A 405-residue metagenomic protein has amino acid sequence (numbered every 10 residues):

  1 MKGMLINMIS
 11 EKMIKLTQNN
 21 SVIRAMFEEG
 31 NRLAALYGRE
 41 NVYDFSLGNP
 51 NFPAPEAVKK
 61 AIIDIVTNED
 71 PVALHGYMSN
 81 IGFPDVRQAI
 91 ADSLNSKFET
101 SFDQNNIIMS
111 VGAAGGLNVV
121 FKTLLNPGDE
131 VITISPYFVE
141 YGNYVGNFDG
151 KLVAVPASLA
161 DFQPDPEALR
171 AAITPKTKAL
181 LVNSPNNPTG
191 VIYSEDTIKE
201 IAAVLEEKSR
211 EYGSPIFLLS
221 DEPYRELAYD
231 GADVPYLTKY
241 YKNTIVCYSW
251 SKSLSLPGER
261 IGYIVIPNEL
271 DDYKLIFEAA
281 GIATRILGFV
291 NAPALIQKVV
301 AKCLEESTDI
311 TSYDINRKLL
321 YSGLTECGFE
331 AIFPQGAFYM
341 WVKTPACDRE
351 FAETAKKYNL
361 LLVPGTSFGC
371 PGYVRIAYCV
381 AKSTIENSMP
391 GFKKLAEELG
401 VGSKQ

Functional and structural regions predicted by a protein language model:
K2, D92, S96, R170 (+3 more regions): PLP-dependent enzyme catalytic core of the Aspartate aminotransferase-like
M4, I9-K12, L16-G112, V119 (+4 more regions): N-terminal small-domain helix-loop-helix segment of the aminotransferase-like
V42-D44, C247, E330-Q335, T366-S367: Short beta-strand
P71-G213, R225-Y240, K393, G402: Conserved core of the PLP fold type I
K242-D314, A396: Conserved core segment of the aminotransferase class I/II
L287-G288, A292, Y339-Y358, A381-K382: Accessory recognition modules or surfaces
A294-A301, Y313-T325, A331-K343: Conserved glycine-rich beta-strand-loop-beta hairpin in the small C-terminal domain of fold type I
